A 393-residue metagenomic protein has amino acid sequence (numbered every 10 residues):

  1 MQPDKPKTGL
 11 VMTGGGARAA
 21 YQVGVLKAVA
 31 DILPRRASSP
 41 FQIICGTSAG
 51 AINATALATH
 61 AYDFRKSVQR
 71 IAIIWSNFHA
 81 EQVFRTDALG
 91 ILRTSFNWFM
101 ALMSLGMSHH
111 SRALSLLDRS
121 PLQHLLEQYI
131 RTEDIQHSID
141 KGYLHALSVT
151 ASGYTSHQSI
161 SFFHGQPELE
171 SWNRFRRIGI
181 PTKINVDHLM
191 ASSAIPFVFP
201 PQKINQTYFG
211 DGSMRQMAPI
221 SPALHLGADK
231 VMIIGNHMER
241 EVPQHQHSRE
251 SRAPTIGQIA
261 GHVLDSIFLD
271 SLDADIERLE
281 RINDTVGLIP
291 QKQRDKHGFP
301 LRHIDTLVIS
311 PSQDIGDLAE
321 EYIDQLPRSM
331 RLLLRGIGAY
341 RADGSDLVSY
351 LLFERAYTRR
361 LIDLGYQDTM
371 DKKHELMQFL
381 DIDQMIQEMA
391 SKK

Functional and structural regions predicted by a protein language model:
P3-K5, R36-P40, S138-H145, H297-H303: Short helix-terminating capping/connector loops at secondary-structure junctions
P3-V11, G16-L116, S120, H124-L126 (+7 more regions): Patatin-like phospholipase
G9-V11, Q42-S48, A146-S152, T306-S310: Extended hydrophobic secondary-structure segments that form protein cores and membrane-embedded regions
A56, G235, P311-Q313: Short secondary-structure boundary segments
A113, P121, L126, T285-K393: C-terminal helical/tail subdomains of lipid-metabolizing enzymes
A113-A151, Q158-F162: Active-site periphery "cap/insert" segments of enzyme catalytic domains
D140-I234, E239-S266, D343-L352: Active-site gating loop/helix substructures
H245-T285, S329-L332: Acidic, Ser/Thr-rich peripheral helices and adjacent loops at domain boundaries
